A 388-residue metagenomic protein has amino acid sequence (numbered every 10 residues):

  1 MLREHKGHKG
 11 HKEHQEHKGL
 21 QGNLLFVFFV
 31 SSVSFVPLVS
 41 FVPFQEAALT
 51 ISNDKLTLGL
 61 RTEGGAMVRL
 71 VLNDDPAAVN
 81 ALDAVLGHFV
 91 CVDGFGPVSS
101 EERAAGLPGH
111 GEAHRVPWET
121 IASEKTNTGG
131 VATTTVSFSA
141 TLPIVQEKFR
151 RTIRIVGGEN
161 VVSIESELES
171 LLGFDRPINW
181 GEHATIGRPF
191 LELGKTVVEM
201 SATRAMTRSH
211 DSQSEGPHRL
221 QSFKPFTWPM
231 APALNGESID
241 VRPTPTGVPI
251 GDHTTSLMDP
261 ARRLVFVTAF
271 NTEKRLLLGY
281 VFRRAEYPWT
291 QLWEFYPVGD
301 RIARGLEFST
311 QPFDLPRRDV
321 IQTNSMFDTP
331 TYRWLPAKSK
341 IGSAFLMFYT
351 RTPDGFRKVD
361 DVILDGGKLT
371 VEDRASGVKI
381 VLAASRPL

Functional and structural regions predicted by a protein language model:
M1-Q45: Intrinsic disorder/low-complexity segments
P43-S163, L171-L388: Surface-exposed acidic/polar loop and edge beta-strand patches at domain peripheries
